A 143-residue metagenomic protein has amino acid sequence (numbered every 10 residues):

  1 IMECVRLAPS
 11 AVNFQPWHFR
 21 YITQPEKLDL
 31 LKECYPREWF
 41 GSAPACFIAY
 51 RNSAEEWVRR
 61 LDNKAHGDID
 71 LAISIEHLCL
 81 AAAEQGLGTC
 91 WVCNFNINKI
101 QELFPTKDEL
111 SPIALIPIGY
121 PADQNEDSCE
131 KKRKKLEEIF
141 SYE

Functional and structural regions predicted by a protein language model:
M2-E3, L7-S74: Glycine/small-residue-rich phosphate/adenosyl-binding loop
V5-R6, F47, D62-L103: Small-aliphatic-rich amphipathic alpha-helix that forms the alpha element of a beta-alpha
F14-W17, E84-L87, I113: Short secondary-structure junction motifs
P44-C46, T89, S111-I113: Structural motif
R51, N94, Y120: Short secondary-structure boundary segments
E56-W57, K99-E102, D123-D127: Short active-site-adjacent structural elements
I100-I113: Short, electropositive alpha-helical surface patch
L115-E143: C-terminal helix-cap and adjacent tail motif
